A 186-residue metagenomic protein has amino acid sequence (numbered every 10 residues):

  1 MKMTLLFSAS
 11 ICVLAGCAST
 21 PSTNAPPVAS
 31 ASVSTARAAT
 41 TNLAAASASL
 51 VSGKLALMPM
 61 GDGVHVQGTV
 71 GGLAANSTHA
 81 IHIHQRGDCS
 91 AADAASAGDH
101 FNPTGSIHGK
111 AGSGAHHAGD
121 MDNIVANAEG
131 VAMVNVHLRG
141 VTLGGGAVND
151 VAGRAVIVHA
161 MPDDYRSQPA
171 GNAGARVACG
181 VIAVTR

Functional and structural regions predicted by a protein language model:
M1-A15: Sec-dependent bacterial lipoprotein signal peptides
T4-L5, C17-R186: N-terminal leader/targeting pre-sequences
